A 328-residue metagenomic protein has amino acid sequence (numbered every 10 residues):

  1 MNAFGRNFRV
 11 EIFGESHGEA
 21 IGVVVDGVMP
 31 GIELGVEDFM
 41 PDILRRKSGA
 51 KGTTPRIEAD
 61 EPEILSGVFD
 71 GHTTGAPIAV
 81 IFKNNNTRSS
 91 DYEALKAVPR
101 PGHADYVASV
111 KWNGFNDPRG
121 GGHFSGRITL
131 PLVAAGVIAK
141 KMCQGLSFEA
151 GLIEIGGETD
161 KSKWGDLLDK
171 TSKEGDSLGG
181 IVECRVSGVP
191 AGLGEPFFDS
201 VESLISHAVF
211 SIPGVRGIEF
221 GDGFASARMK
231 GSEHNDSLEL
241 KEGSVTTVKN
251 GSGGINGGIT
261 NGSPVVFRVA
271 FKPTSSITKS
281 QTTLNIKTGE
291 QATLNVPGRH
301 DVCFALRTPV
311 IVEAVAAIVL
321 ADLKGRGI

Functional and structural regions predicted by a protein language model:
M1-I57: N-terminal, positively charged regions that mediate nucleic acid binding
R9, H17, T274-I328: Internal helix-turn-beta structural module
S16-E19, G175-L178, V182-Q291: Glycine-rich anion/phosphate-binding loop at the beta-strand->alpha-helix junction
E19-G31, G126-A150, D199-H207, S263-T274 (+1 more regions): Alpha-helical support elements that line or immediately flank enzyme active sites and cofactor-binding pockets
D42-P101, D105: Glycine-rich, N-terminal phosphate-binding loop and its surrounding beta-alpha-beta segment
A50-E58, G145-L152, K170-V182, G214-S226 (+1 more regions): Flexible, glycine/charged-enriched surface loops at secondary-structure junctions
A97-G122, T283-H300: Short acidic, glycine/tyrosine-flanked loop/strand segments centered on an H-E-D-like triad
V110-F197, V201: Glycine-rich, mobile lid/loop segments that gate access to catalytic sites or pores
